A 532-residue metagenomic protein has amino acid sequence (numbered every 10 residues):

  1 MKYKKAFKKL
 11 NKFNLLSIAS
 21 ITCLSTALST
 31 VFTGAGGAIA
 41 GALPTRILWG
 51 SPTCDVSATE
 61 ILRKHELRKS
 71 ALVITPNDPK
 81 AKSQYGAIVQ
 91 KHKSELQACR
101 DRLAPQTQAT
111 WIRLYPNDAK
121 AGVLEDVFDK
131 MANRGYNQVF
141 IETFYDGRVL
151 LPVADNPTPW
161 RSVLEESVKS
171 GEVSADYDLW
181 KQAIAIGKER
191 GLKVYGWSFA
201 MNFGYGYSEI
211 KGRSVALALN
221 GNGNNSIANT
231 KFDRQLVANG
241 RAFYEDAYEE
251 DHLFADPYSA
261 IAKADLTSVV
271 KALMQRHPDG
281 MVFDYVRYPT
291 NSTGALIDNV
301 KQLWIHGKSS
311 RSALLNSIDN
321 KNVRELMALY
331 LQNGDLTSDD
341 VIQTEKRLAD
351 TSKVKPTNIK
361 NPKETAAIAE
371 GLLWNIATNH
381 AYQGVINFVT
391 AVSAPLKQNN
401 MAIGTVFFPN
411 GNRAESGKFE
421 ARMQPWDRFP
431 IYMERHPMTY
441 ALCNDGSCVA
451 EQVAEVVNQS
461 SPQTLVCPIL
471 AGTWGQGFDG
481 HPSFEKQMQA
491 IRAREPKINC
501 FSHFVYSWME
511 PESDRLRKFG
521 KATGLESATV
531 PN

Functional and structural regions predicted by a protein language model:
K2-S17, F32-N137, I141: Mature N-terminal, pre-catalytic/accessory segment of carbohydrate-active enzymes
P105-W111, F199-Q275: Active-site-adjacent "subsite" loops/lids of carbohydrate-active enzymes
A109-D118, T158-D176, Y248-A264, L372-G384 (+2 more regions): The substrate-binding groove and active-site-proximal loops of carbohydrate-active enzymes, especially glycoside
N117-A132, A260-A272, A414-F429, V449-V453 (+1 more regions): Short, acidic/polar
R134-A175: Aromatic-lined carbohydrate-binding/catalytic grooves of carbohydrate-active enzymes
K193-F199, V282-P289, L314-K360, W374-K418 (+1 more regions): Aromatic-lined carbohydrate-recognition surfaces of secreted/lumenal glycan-active proteins
Y205-G206, N291, I368, M401-N444: Substrate-binding cleft/loops of secretory-pathway carbohydrate-active enzymes
W426-V456, S461-N532: Substrate-binding cleft of secreted/luminal carbohydrate-active enzymes
